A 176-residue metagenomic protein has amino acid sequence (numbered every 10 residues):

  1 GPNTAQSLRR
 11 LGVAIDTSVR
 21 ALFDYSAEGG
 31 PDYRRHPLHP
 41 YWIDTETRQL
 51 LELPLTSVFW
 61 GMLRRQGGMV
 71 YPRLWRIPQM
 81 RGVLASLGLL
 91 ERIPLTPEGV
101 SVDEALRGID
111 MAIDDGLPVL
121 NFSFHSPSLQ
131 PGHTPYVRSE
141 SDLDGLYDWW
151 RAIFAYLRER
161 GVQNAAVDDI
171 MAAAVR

Functional and structural regions predicted by a protein language model:
G1-D115: Active-site-adjacent pocket scaffolds in enzyme catalytic domains
V19, G82-R176: C-terminal domain-boundary segment and adjacent tail
